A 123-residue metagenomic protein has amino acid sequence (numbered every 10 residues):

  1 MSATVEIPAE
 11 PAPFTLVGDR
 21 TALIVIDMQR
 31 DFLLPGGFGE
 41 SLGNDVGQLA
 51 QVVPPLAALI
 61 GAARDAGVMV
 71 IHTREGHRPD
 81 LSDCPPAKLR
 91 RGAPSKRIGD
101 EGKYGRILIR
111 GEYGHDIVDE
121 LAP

Functional and structural regions predicted by a protein language model:
M1-E120: Active-site acidic carboxylates
